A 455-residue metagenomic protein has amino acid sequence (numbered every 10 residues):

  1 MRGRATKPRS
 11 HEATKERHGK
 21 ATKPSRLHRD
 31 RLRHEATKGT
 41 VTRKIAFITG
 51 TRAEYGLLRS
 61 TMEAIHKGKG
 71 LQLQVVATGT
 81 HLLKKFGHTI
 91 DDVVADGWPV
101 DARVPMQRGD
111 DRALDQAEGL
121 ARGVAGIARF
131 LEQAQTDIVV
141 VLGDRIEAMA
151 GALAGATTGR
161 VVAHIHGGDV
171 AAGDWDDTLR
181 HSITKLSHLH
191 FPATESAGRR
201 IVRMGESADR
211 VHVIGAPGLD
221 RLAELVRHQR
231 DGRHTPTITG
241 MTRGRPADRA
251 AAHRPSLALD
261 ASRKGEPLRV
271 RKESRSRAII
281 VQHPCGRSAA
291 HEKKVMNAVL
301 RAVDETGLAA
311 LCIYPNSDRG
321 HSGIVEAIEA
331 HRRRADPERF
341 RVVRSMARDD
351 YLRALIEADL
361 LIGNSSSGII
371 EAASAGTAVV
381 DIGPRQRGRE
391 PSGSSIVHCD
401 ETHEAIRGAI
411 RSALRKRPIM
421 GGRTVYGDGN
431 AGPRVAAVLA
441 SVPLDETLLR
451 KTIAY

Functional and structural regions predicted by a protein language model:
R4-S25, L32-T37, R245: Arg/Gly-rich low-complexity intrinsically disordered repeat tracts
K44-T49, Y55-H66, M106-L219: Active-site and donor-binding regions of nucleotide-sugar-utilizing enzymes
I48, H81-K84, S187-K294, R450: A nucleotide-sugar donor-handling region in carbohydrate enzymes
L71-Q116, G126: Conserved nucleotide-sugar phosphate-binding/catalytic loop shared by glycosyltransferases and other
G123, E326-L361: Donor nucleotide-activated moiety binding/catalytic core segment of transferases that use nucleotide-activated donors
V141-L142, M149-A152, H164-I165, H190 (+1 more regions): A donor-sugar binding/catalytic signature common to diverse glycosyltransferases and related nucleotide-sugar
A373-M420: Nucleotide-sugar donor-binding patch of glycosyltransferase catalytic domains
L414-Y455: C-terminal amphipathic helix plus adjacent low-complexity, charged tail appended to glycosyltransferase catalytic
